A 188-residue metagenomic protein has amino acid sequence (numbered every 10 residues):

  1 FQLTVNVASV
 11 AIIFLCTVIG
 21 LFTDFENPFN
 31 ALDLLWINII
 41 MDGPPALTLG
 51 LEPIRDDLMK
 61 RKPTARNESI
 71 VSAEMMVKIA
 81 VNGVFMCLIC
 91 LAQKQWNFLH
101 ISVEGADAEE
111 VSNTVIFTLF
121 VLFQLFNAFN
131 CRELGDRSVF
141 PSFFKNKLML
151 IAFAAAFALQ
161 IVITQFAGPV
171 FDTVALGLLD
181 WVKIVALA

Functional and structural regions predicted by a protein language model:
F1-D136: Membrane-embedded transport module
E68, G105-E110, P141-K145, T173-G177: Helix-boundary and loop/linker segments of multi-pass membrane transporters
V71, M75, G135-A155: C-terminal membrane-solvent junction of multi-pass transporters and transport-like membrane proteins
C87-Q93, A155-P169: Hydrophobic alpha-helical transmembrane segments in multi-pass integral membrane proteins
L122, N127, L148-I163: Hydrophobic alpha-helical membrane segments
I151, W181-A188: Multi-pass alpha-helical transmembrane bundle typical of ion/small-solute transporters and intramembrane aspartyl
Q165-V182: Extracellular/periplasmic helix-loop-helix junctions in multi-pass membrane proteins
